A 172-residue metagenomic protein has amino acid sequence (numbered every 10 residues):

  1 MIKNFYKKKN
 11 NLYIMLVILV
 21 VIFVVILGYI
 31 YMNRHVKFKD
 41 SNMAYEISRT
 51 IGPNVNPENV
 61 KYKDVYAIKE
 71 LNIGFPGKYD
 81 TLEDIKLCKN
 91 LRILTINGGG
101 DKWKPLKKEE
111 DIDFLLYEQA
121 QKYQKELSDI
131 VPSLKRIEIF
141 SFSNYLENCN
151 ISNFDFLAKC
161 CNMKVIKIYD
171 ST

Functional and structural regions predicted by a protein language model:
N4-V20: N-terminal Sec-pathway targeting helices
F5-Y6, F23, F114-Y117: Aromatic (phenylalanine/tyrosine) cluster motif
K9, N33, I130-S133: Residue-level recognition of alpha-helix termini/interfacial anchor residues
L12, M43-A44, L127: Short amphipathic alpha-helical segments that mediate assembly, nucleic-acid/protein binding, or membrane association
V24-H35: Membrane-interface motif at the C-terminal end of an N-terminal transmembrane signal
V36-L87: LRR flanking "cap" motifs
Y66-V131, R136-T172: Concave beta-strand-loop units of leucine-rich repeat
